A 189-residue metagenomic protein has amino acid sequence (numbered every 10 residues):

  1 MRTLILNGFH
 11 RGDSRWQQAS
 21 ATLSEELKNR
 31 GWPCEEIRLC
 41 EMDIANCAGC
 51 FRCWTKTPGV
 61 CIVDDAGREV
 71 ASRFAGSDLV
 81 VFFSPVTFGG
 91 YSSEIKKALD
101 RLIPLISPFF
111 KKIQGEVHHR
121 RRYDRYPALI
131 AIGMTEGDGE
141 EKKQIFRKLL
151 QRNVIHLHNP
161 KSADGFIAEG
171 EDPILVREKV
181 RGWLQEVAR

Functional and structural regions predicted by a protein language model:
M1-F82, F88-K97, I103-S107, P173-R189: N-terminal beta1-alpha1-beta2 submodule of the flavodoxin-like/Rossmannoid cofactor-binding fold
M1-L4, Y123-I132, K161-D164: Hydrophobic beta-strand segments of well-ordered beta-sheets in folded domains
G8, L39, G133-E136, A168: Cofactor-binding loop segments of dinucleotide-utilizing enzymes, especially the Rossmann-like FAD- and NAD(P)+-binding
K28-R30, R125, N159: Short, structurally constrained coil/turn elements that cap an alpha-helix or connect an alpha-helix to the following
C34-R38, D65-E69, F110-E116, N159-I167: Short C-terminal domain-edge/linker segments immediately following a structured domain
P85-V86, M134: Short, well-ordered beta-to-alpha junction loops that form the rim of enzyme active sites and present histidine/acidic
P104-H156: Short, glycine-/small-residue-rich phosphate/pyrophosphate-handling segment
D138-R189: Glycine-rich phosphate/pyrophosphate-binding loop and the adjoining helix
